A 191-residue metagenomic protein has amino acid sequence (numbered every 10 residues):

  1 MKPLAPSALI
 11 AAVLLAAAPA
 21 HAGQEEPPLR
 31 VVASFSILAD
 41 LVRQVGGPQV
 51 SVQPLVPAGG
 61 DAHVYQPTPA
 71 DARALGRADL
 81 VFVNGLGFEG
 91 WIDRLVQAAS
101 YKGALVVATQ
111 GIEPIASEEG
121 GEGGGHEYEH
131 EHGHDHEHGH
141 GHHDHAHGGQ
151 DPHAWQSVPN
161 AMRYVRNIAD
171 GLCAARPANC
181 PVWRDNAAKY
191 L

Functional and structural regions predicted by a protein language model:
M1-A5: Positively charged n-region of N-terminal signal peptides that target proteins for export
S7-A17: Bacterial N-terminal signal peptides
H21-L191: Extracytoplasmic metal-acquisition and chelation regions
